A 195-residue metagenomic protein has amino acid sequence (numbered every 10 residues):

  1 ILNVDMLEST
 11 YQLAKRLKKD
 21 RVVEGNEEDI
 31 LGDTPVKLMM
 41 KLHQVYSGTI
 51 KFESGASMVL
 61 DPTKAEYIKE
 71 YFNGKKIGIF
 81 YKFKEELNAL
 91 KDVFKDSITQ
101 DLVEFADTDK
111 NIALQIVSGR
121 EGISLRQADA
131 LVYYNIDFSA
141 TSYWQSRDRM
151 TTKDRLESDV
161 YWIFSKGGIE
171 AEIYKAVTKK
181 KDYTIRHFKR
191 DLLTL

Functional and structural regions predicted by a protein language model:
I1-E70, K82, I173-K175, K180-L195: Interdomain linker/hinge connecting the two RecA-like lobes of the SF2 helicase core
N3, H43, G78-F83, A113-I116 (+2 more regions): Short beta-strand segments
S9-Y11, S47-K51, F83-L87, S118-R120 (+4 more regions): Short, solvent-exposed loop/turn segments at secondary-structure junctions
F72-G78, K110-N111: Short active-site oxyanion
Y81-L102: Conserved helicase motor "Helicase C" RecA-like lobe of SF1/SF2 P-loop NTPases
E86-N88, E104-S158: SF2 helicase motor core recognition
T141-R147, T151-L195: A conserved SF2-helicase RecA2
